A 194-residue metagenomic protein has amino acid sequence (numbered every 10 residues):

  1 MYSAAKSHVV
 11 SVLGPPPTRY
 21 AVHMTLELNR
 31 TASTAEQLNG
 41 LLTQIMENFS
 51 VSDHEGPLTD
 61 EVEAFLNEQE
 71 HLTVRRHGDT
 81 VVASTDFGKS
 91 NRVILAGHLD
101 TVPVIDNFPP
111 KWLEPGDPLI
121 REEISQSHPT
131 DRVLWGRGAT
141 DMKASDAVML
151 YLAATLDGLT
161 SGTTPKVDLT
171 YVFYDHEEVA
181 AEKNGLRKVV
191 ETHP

Functional and structural regions predicted by a protein language model:
M1, P16: Short polybasic linear motifs
A4-A5, V9-V12, A21-V22: Acidic, Ala/Val/Gly-enriched low-complexity intrinsically disordered segments
Y20-R137, G158-P165: Acidic/His- and Gly-rich active-site-bordering loop/insert found across diverse amide/peptide-bond hydrolases
G138, M142-P194: Acidic/histidine-rich catalytic neighborhood of metal-dependent amide-processing enzymes
